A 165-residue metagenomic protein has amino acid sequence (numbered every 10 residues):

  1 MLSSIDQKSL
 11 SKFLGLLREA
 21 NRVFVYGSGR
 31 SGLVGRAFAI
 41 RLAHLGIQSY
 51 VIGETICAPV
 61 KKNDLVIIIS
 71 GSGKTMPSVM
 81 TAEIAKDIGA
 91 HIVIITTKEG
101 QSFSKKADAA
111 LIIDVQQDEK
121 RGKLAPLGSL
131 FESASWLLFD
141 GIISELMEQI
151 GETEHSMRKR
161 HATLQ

Functional and structural regions predicted by a protein language model:
M1, I56, K123-P126, T153 (+1 more regions): Glycine-rich, flexible loop/turn motifs
M1-I5, L45, I113, G141 (+1 more regions): Change "in soluble alpha/beta enzymes" to "in soluble alpha/beta proteins
L2-E19: A short, well-structured juxtamembrane/interface segment
S11, G15, M76, D140: Short, contiguous clusters of charged residues that form electrostatic/catalytic patches at enzyme active sites, used
K12-G15, L33, K159: Amphipathic alpha-helical interaction segments
R22-L137, I143-S144: Glycine-rich phosphate-binding loops that contact phosphosugars or nucleotide phosphates
M147-Q165: A short, charged, Gly/Pro-tolerant segment at domain boundaries
